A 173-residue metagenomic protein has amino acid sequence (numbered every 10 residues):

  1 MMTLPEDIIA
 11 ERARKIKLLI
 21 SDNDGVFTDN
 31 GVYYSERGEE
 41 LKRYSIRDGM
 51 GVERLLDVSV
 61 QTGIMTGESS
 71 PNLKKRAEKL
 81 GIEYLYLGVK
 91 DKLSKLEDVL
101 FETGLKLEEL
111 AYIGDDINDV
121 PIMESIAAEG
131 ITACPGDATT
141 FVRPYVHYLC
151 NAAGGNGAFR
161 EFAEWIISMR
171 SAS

Functional and structural regions predicted by a protein language model:
M1-S21: Non-catalytic pre-domain segments flanking phosphatase-related domains
R14-G31, F159: Asp-based phosphoryl-transfer active-site loop
K15-K17, V60, E108-E109, G130: Short coil/turn segments at beta-strand junctions that form active-site/ligand-binding loops
D22-D24, D48, D115-D119: Acidic active-site catalytic centers that drive phospho-/nucleotidyl reactions and related ester hydrolyses
F27-D57: A positional/architectural concept
V52-R76, L87, M123: Substrate-recognition element of Asp-dependent hydrolases with the DxDx(T/V) motif
N72-S173: C-terminal cap/substrate-recognition subdomain and adjoining C-terminal extension of metal-dependent phosphatase-like
